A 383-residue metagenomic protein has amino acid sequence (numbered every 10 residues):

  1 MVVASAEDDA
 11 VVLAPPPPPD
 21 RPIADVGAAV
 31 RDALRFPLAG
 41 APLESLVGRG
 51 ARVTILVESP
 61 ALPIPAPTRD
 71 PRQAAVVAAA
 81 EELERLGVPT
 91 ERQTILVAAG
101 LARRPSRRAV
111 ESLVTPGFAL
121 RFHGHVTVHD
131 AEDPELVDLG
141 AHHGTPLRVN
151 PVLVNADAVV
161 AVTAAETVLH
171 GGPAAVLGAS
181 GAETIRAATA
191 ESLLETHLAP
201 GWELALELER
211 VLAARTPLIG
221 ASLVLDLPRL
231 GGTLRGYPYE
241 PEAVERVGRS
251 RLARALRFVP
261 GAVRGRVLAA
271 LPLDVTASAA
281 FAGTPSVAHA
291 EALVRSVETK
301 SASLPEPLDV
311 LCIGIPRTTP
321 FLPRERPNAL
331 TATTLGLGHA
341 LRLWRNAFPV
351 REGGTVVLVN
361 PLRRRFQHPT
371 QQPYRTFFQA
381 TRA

Functional and structural regions predicted by a protein language model:
M1-R31: N-terminal amphipathic/basic leader segments beginning at the initiator methionine
I64-V88, G338-P349: Histidine-anchored nucleotide/phosphate-binding helix
T90-G100, S222, T355-P361: Short internal beta-strands
L101-A174: An acidic, phosphate/nucleotide-engaging active-site surface
E111-T127, Y239-R249, Q367-A383: Acidic, Ser/Thr-rich peripheral helices and adjacent loops at domain boundaries
P146-N155, V159-E245: Conserved phosphate- and dinucleotide-binding cores of soluble alpha/beta proteins, encompassing both enzyme active
W202-L322: Membrane-embedded hairpin module used as a gating/binding unit in multi-pass transport and secretion proteins
R324-A383: C-terminal catalytic subdomain
